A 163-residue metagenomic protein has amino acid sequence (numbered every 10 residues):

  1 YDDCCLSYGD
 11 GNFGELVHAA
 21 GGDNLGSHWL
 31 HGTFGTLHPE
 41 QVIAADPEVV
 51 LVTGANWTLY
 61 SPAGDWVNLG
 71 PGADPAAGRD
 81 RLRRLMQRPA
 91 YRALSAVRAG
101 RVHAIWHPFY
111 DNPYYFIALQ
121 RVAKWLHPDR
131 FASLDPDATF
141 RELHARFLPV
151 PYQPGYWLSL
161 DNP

Functional and structural regions predicted by a protein language model:
Y1-P163: N-terminal ligand-binding lobe of clamshell/alpha-beta domains
